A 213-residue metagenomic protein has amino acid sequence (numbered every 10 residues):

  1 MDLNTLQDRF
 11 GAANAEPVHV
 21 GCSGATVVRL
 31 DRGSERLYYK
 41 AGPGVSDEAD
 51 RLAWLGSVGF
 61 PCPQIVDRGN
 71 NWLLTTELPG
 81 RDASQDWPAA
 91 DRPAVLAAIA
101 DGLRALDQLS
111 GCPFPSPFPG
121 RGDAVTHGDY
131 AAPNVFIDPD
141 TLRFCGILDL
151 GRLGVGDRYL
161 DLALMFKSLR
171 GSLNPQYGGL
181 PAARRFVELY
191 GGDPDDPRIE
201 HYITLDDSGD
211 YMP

Functional and structural regions predicted by a protein language model:
M1-F10, E48, S208-P213: Regulatory N- and C-terminal appendages and interdomain linkers associated with kinase/kinase-like NTP transferase
D2-R32: ATP-binding glycine-rich phosphate-binding loop
C22-A25, S34-L73, Q85-L106: A conserved alpha-helical element in kinase catalytic cores
T26-D31, Q108-L160: Active-site acidic catalytic loop and adjacent metal/ATP-binding pocket of ATP-dependent phosphoryl transfer enzymes
G56, L103, D107-S110, R170 (+1 more regions): Protein kinase-like catalytic domain
L73-R81: Short pocket-lining segment of the protein kinase catalytic domain that shapes the ATP-binding cleft
D82, V135, V155, K167 (+1 more regions): Conserved protein kinase catalytic core
L160-P194, L205-P213: Active-site activation/catalytic loop segments of kinase-like enzymes and analogous catalytic loops in related
